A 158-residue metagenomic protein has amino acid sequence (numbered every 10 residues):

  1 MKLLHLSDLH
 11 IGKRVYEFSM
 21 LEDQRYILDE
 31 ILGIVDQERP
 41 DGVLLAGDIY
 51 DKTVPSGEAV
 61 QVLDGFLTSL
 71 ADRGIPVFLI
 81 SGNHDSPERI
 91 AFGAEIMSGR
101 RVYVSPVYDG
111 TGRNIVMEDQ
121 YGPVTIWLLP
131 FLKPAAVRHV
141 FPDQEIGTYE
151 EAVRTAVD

Functional and structural regions predicted by a protein language model:
M1-T68, D72: N-terminal active-site segment of His-dependent metallophosphoesterases
L3, D41, F78, P123-T125 (+1 more regions): Solvent-exposed, well-ordered amphipathic alpha-helical segments that flank/support binding or catalytic loops
L6-S7, V43-D48, P76-N83, Y103-Y108: Active-site neighborhood of phospho(di)ester-bond hydrolases with catalytic His/Asp-centered motifs
R14-E17, Y50, P76-V77, I96-V102: N-terminal start-of-chain detector that recognizes signal peptides and the immediate post-cleavage beginning
E22-R25, V54, E58-A59, G82 (+3 more regions): A sequence-level detector of short, solvent-exposed, charge-rich linear segments
G42, Q61-N83, R89, I96-G99: Glycine-rich, N-terminal phosphate-binding loop and its surrounding beta-alpha-beta segment
D85-D158: His/Asp/Glu-rich metal-coordinating catalytic cores of metallo-dependent phosphodiesterases/hydrolases acting on
